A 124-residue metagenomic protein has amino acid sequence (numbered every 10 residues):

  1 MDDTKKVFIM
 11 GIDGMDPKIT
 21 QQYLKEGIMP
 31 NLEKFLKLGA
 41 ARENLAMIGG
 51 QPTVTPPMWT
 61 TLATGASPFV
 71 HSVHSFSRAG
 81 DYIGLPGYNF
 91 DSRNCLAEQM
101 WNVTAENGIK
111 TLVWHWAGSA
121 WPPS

Functional and structural regions predicted by a protein language model:
D2-K6, G14-S124: Active-site nucleophile/metal-coordination loop of metallo-enzymes that catalyze phosphate/sulfate and related
